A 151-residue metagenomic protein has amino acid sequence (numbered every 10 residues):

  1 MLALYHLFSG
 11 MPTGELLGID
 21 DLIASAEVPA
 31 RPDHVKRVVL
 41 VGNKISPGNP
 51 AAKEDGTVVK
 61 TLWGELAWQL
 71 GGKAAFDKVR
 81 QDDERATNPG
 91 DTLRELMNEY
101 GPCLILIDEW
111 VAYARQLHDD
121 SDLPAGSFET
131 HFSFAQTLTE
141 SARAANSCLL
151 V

Functional and structural regions predicted by a protein language model:
Y5-F8, H34-A75: Conserved NTP-binding/hydrolysis module of P-loop NTPases
Y5-V41, F76-E84, P124-F134: Flexible phosphate/Mg2+-sensing switch loops adjacent to catalytic phosphate-binding sites
P32-R37, G101-P102, A144-S147: Short glycine-/polar-rich loops that comprise or flank the Walker A/P-loop and associated switch/sensor motifs
Q69, T92-E99, S127-L149: Substrate-engagement module of ASCE P-loop NTPases
F76-E109, H118: Mid-core helix/loop region of P-loop NTP-binding domains shared across ATPases and GTPases
V111-A112, T139: Catalytic acidic motif of RecA-like/P-loop NTPases
Y113-F128: Conserved ATPase-coupling elements of RecA-like P-loop NTPase cores
